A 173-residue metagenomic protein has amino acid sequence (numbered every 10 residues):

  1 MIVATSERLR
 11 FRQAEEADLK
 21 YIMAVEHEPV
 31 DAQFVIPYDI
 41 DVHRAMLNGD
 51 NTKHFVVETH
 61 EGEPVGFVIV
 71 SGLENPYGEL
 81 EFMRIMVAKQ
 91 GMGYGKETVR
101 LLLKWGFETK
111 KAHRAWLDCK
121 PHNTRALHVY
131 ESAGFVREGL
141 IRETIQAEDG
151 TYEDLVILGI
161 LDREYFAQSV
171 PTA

Functional and structural regions predicted by a protein language model:
M1-T5: Short acidic N-proximal helix/loop "leader" segments that mark the beginning of a domain or an inter-domain linker
L9, Q13-A17, M23-Q90, V99 (+3 more regions): Acetyl-CoA-dependent GNAT
T52, E153-I157: Short hydrophobic/aromatic beta-strand or adjacent loop that forms the aromatic wall/cage of a ligand/substrate-binding
G95, V99, T151: Short, conserved glycine- and acidic-residue-centered signature motifs in active-site or ligand-binding loops
K96, H122-G139: Conserved active-site alpha-helix within GNAT-family acetyltransferase domains
E108-D118: Conserved GNAT acetyl-CoA-binding A-motif
W116-C119, V136-T151: Conserved catalytic-core motifs of GNAT/GCN5-like acyltransferases
